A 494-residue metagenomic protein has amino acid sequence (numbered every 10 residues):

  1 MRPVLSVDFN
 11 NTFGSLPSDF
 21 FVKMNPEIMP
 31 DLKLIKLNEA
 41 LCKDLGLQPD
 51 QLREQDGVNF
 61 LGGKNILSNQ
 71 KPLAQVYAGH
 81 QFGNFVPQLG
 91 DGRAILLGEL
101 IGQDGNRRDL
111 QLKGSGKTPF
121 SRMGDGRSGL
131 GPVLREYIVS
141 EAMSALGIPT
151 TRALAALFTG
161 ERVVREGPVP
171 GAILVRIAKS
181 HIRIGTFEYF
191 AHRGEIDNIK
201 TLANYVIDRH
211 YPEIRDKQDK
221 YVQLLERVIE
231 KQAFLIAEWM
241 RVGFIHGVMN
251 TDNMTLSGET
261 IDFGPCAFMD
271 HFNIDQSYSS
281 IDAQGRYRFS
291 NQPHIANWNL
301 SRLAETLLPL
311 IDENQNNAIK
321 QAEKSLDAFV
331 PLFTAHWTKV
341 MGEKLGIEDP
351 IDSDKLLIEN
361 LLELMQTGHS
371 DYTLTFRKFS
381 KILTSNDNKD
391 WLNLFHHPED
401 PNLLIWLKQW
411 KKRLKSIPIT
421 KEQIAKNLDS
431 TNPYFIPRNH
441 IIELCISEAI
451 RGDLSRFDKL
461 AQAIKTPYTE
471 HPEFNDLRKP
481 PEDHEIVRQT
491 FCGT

Functional and structural regions predicted by a protein language model:
M1-Y77, A283-T494: Regulatory N- and C-terminal appendages and interdomain linkers associated with kinase/kinase-like NTP transferase
P3-V4, N10-N11, P17-F20, Q81-N84 (+6 more regions): Short secondary-structure boundary micro-motifs
T12-P17, R108-T118, A203, I207 (+2 more regions): Active-site-adjacent bridging/hinge elements
N25-P26, D125-R127, V222-Q223: Short, contiguous strand/loop micro-motifs
D31-L34, E39-G57, G62-D216, L256-E259 (+6 more regions): Conserved ATP-binding subdomain of kinase catalytic cores across diverse folds
V133, V163-H246, L256-E363: ATP-dependent phospho-/nucleotidyl transfer catalytic cores
D252: Conserved protein-kinase catalytic-loop position immediately C-terminal to the HRD catalytic Asp
